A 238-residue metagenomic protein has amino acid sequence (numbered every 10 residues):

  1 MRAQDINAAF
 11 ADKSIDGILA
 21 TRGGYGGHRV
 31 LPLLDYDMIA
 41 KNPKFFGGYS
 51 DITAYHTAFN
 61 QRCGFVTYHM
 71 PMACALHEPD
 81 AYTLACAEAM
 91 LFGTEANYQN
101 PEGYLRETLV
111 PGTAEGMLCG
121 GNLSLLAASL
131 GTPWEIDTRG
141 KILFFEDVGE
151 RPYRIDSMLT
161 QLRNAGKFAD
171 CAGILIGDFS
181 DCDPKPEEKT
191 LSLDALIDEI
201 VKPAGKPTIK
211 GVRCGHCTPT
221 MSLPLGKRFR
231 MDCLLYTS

Functional and structural regions predicted by a protein language model:
M1-P43: N-terminal small/polar loop signature for handling phosphorylated ligands or for N-terminal nucleophile
L34-A58, V66-A73: Short, acidic/small-residue loops that bind anionic groups at enzyme active sites
T53-C63, T218-L223: Glycine-rich, charge-decorated loop segments at or immediately adjacent to ligand/cofactor-binding or catalytic sites
F65-L125: Conserved anion/nucleotide-ligand pocket segment
T113, M117-V148: Conserved beta-alpha junction segments in alpha/beta enzyme cores
W134-K189, L193: Internal helical hairpin/lid segments
A195-M221: A conserved acidic, glycine/proline-rich C-terminal tail/linker
Y236-T237: Conserved small/polar residues in nucleotide/adenosyl-binding loops
